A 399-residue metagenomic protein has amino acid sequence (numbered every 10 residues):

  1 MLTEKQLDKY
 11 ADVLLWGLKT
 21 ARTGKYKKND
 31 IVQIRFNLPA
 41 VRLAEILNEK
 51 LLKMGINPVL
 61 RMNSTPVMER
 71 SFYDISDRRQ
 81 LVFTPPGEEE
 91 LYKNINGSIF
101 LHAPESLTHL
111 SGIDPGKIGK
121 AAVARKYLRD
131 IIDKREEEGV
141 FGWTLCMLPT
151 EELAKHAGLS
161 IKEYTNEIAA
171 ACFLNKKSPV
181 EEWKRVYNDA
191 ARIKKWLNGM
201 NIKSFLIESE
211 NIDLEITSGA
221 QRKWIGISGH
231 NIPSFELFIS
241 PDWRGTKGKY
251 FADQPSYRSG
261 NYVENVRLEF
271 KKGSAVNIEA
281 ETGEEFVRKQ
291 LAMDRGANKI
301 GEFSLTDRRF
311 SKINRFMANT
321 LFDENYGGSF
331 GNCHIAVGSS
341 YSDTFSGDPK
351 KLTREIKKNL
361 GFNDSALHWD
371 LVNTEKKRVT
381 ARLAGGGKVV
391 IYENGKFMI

Functional and structural regions predicted by a protein language model:
M1-K247, K388-I391, F397-I399: Active-site bordering "gate/hinge" segments that shape substrate access to catalytic or cofactor-binding pockets
P39, P104-S106, T150, I212 (+8 more regions): Short, glycine-/Ser/Thr-/acidic-enriched flexible segments
D130, R192-I193, N201-K203, S234-L237 (+4 more regions): Glycine-rich, charged/polar anion/phosphate-binding loops that engage phosphate groups from diverse ligands
N198-K203, Y262-E264, L371-R378: A short, compositionally biased
D242-R295: Long, well-ordered mid-to-C-terminal structural blocks that present hydrophobic/aromatic surfaces
W243-R244, S259-Y262, E269-F270, D294-N298 (+3 more regions): A structural signal for short secondary-structure junctions
A275-S346: Dual-mode signal for accessory low-complexity, basic/Gly-rich regions
R354-I399: Extended hydrophobic packing segments that form well-structured cores
